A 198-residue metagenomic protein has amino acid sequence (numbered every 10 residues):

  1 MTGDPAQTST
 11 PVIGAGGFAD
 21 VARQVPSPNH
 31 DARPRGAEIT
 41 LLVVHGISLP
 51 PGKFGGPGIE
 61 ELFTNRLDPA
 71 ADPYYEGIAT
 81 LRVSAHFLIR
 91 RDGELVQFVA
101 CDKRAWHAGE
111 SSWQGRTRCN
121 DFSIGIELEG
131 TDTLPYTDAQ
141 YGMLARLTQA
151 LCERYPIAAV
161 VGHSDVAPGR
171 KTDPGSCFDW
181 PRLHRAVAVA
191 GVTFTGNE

Functional and structural regions predicted by a protein language model:
M1-T117: N-terminal catalytic cores of peptidoglycan-degrading enzymes
T2-D20, G36, T117-S123, T131-E198: Basic/polar, cationic surfaces and motifs that engage anionic cell-wall and phosphate/carboxylate ligands
V44, I126, L144: Conserved, mostly hydrophobic/aromatic
G46-I47, L128, S164: Residues immediately flanking
L95, S123-L128: Internal catalytic-core helix/loop-beta-alpha segment that presents or stabilizes conserved functional determinants
